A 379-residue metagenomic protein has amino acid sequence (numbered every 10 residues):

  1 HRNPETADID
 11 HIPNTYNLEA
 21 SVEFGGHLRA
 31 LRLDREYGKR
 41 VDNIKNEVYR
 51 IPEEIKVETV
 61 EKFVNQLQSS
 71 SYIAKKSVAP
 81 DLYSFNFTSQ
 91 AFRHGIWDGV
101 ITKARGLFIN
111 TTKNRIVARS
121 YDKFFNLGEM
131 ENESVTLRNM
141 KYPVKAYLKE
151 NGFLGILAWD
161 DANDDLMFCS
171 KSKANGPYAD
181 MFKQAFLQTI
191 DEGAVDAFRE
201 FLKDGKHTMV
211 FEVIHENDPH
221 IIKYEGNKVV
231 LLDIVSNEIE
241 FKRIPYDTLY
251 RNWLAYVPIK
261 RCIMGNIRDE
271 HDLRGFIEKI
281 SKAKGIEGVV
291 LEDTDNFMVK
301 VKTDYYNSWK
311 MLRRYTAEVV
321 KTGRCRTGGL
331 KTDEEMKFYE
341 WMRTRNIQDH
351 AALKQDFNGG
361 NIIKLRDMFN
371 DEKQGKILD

Functional and structural regions predicted by a protein language model:
H1-E54: Feature recognizes metal-dependent phosphohydrolase scaffolds
Y49-D379: Core nucleotide-handling region used for phosphoryl-transfer chemistry
